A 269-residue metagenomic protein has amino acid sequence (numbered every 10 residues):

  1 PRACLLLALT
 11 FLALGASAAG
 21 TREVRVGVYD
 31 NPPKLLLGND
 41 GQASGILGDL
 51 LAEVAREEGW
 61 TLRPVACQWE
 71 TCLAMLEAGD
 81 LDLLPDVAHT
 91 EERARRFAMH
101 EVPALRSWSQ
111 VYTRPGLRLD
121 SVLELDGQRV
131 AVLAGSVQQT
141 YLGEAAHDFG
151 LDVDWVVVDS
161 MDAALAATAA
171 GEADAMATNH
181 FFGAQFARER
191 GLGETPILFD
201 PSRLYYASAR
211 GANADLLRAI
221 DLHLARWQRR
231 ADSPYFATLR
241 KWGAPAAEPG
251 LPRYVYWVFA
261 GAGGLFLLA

Functional and structural regions predicted by a protein language model:
P1-L5: Bacterial N-terminal signal peptides that target proteins for export
L9-S17: Hydrophobic h-region of N-terminal signal peptides that target proteins for export in Gram-negative bacteria
A19-R95, W155-V158, A166, I220: Extracytoplasmic small-molecule ligand-binding "clamshell" domains of the periplasmic binding protein/Venus flytrap
R25, Y29-P33, L37-E53, H89 (+2 more regions): Bilobed "Venus flytrap"/periplasmic-binding protein-like clamshell domains and structurally analogous long
G45-E58, P115-Q138, F181-A184, D200-A246: Extended ligand-binding regions for polar small-molecule ligands
T71-E77, P85-R96, Y141-E144, D148 (+1 more regions): A ligand-binding cleft/hinge motif common to bilobed small-molecule-binding domains
F97-R106, Q110, D154-V156, R190-P201: Short beta-strand->loop
P245-A269: Alpha-helical transmembrane signal-anchor helices
